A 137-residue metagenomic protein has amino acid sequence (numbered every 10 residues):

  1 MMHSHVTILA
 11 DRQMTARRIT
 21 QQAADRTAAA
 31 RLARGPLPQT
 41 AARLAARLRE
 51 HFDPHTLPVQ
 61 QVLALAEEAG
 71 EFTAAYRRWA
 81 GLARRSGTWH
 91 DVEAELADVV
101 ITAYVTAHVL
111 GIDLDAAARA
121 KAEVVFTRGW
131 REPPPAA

Functional and structural regions predicted by a protein language model:
M2-L96, V100-A137: Flexible "arm" and connector segments at domain edges
